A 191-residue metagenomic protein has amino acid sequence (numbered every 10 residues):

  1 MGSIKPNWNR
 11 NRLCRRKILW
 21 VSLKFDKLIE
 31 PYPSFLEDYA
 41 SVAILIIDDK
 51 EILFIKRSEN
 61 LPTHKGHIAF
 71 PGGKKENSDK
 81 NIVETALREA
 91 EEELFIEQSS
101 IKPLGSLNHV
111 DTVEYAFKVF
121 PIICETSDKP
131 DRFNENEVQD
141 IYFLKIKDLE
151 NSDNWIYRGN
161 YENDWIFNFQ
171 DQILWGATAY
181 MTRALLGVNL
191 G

Functional and structural regions predicted by a protein language model:
K24-Y32: Short Pro/Gly-enriched beta-strand edge/turn motifs at strand-loop
P31-F70: N-terminal strand-loop-strand
A43, T178-L186: Buried hydrophobic packing segments
K74-Q170, L174, A184, V188-L190: Unchanged
